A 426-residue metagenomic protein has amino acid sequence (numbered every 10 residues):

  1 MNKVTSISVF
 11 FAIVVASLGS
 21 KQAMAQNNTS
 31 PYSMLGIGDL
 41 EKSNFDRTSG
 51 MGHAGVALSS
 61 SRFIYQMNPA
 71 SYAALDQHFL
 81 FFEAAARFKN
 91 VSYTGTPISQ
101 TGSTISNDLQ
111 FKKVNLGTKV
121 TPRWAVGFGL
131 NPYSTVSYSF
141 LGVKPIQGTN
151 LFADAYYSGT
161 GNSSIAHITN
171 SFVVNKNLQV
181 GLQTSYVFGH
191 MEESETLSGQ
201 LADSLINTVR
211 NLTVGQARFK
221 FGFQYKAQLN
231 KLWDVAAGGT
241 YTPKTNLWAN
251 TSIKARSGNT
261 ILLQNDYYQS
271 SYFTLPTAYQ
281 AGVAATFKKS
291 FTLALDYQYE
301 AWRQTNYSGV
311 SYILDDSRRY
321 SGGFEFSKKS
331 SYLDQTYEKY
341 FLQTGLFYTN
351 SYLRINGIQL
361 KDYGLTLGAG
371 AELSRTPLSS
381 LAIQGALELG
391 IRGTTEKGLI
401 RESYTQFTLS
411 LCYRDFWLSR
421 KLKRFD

Functional and structural regions predicted by a protein language model:
M1-F11: Bacterial N-terminal signal peptides that target proteins for export
F11-A12, L58: Residue-level detector of transmembrane insertion/anchoring sites
I13-L18: Hydrophobic core
S20-A25: Sec/Tat signal peptide C-region and signal peptidase I cleavage site
Q26-D426: Subset of outer-membrane beta-barrel
